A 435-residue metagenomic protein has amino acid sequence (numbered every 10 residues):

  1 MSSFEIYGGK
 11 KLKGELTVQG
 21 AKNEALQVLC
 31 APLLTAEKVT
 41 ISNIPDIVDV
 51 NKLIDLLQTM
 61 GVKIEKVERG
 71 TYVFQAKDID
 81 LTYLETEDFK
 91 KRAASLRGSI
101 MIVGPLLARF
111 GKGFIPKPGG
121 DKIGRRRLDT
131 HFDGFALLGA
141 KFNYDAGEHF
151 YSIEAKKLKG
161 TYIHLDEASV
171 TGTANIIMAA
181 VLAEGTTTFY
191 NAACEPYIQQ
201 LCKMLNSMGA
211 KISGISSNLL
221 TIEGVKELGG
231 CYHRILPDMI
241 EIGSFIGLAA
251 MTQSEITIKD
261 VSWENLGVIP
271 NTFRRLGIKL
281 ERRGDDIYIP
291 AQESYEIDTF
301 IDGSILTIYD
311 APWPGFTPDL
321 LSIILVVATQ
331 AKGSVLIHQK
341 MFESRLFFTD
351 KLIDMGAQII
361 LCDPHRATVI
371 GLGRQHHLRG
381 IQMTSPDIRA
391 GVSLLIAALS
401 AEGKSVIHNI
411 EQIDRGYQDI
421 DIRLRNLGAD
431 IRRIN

Functional and structural regions predicted by a protein language model:
M1-N435: Short, structured segments at the rim of ligand-binding sites
